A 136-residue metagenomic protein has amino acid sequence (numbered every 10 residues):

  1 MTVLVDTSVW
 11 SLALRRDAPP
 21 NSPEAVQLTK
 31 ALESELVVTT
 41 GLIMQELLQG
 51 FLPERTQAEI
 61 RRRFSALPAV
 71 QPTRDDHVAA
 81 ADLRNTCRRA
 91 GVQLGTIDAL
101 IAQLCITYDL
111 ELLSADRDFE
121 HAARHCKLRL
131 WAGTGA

Functional and structural regions predicted by a protein language model:
M1-T39, Q49-R62, A136: Short, well-structured N-terminal submotif of metal-dependent ribonuclease cores
D6, T40, Q93-G95, D116 (+1 more regions): Histidine- and aromatic-rich ligand-binding microenvironments
D6-T7, L47, A80, C105: Generic structural signal for small/hydrophobic residues in well-ordered secondary structure, especially within
W10, M44-L47, F119-E120: A generic structural signal for short hydrophobic patches within well-formed alpha-helices
A25, T40, M44, Q57-I60 (+2 more regions): A general structural signal for well-ordered alpha-helical segments in protein cores
P68-A115: Active-site neighborhoods of divalent-metal-dependent phosphate/nucleic-acid chemistry enzymes
A102, I106-A136: Acidic, PIN/NYN-like endoribonuclease modules and their adjacent C-terminal/linker elements
